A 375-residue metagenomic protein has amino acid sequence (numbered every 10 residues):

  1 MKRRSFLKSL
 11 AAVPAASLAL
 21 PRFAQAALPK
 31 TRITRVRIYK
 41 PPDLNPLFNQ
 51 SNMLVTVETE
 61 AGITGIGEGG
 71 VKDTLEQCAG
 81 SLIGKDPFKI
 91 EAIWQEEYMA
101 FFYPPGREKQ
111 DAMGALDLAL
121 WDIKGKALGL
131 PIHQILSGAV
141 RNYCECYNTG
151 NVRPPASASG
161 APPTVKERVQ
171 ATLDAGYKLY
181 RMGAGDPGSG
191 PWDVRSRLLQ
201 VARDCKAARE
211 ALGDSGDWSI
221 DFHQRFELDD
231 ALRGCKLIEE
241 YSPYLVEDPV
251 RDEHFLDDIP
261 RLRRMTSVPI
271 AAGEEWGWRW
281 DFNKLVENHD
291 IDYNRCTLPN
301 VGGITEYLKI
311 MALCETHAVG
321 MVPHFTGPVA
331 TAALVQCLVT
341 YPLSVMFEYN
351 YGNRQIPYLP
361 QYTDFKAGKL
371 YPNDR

Functional and structural regions predicted by a protein language model:
M1-K2: N-terminal secretory signal peptides
S5-Q25: N-terminal export signals
L18-F48, V57: C-terminal segment of N-terminal export signals and the immediately downstream linker at the start of the mature
E58-L130: Metal- or metallocofactor-binding catalytic centers and their adjacent structured scaffolds across diverse enzyme
G62, L116, G129, D221 (+4 more regions): Conserved, mostly hydrophobic/aromatic
Q77-C78, K85, K89-A92, K236 (+2 more regions): Shared catalytic-loop signature of beta/alpha-barrel
D117-P154: Glycine-rich, aromatic-flanked loop segments that form ligand/cofactor-binding clefts across common enzyme folds
Y143, N148-P260: Metal-dependent enolase-superfamily TIM-barrel catalytic cores that perform enediolate-based chemistry
